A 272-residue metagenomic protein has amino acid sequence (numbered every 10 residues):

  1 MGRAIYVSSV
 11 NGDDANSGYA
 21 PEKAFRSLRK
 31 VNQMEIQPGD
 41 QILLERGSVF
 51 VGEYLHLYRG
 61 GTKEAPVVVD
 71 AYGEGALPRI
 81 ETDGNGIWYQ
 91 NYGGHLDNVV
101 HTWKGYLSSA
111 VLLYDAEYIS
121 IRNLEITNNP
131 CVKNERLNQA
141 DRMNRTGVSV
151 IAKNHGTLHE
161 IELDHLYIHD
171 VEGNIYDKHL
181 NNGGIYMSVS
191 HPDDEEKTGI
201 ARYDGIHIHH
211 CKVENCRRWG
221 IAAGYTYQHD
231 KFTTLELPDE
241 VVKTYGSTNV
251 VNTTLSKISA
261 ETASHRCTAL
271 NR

Functional and structural regions predicted by a protein language model:
A4, G39-Q41, G47, P66 (+6 more regions): Detector for repetitive beta-architecture
V7-E45: Acidic Gly/Asp/Thr-rich repetitive segments characteristic of extracellular carbohydrate-active and adhesion proteins
V10-A15, G47-F50, G61, G73-A76: Acidic glycine-/aspartate-rich tracts in secreted/extracellular proteins
D13-G18, L77-I80, Y89-Q90, R217: Short, solvent-exposed loop/turn elements at domain surfaces
R29-E35, V51-G60: Short, T/G/N/S-enriched strand-turn elements that build extracellular solenoid repeat scaffolds
E45, D70-Y72, Y114, R122 (+11 more regions): Feature marks extracellular polysaccharide-active and adherence modules
Y54-L57, N85-L112, E135-N154, Y176-Y203 (+2 more regions): Extracellular beta-strand/beta-solenoid scaffold signature
G60-L137, D170-Y176: Right-handed parallel beta-helix/beta-spiral solenoid domain characteristic of secreted/periplasmic
